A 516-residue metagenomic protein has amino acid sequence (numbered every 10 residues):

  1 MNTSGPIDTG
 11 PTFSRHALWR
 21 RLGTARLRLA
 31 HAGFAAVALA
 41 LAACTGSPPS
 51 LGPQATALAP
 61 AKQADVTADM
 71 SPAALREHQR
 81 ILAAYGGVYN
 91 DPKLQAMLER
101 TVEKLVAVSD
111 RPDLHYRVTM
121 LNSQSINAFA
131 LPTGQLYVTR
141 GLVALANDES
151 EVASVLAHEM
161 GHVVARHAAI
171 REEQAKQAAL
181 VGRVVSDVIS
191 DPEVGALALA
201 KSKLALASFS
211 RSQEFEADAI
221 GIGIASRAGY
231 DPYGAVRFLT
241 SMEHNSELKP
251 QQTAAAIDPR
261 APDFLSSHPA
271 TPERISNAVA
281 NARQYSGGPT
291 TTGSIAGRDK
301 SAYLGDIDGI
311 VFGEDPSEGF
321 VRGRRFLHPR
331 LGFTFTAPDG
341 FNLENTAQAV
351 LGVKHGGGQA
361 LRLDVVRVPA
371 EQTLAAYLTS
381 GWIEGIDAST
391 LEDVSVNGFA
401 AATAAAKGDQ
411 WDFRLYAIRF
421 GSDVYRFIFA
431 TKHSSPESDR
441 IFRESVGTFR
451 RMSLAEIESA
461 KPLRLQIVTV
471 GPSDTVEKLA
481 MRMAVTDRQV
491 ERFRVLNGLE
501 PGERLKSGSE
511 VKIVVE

Functional and structural regions predicted by a protein language model:
A40-A43: C-terminal motif of bacterial Sec signal peptides marking the signal peptidase cleavage site
T45-E193, K203-L206, I220-L239, E243-P259 (+5 more regions): Peri-catalytic and regulatory segments of divalent metal-dependent proteins
A153, L343, F427-R464: Surface-exposed amphipathic alpha-helical segments
D315-L343: N-terminal "mature-domain start" segment
T334-S380: Secretory pathway targeting signatures of secreted, lumenal, and periplasmic proteins
R362, T379-R426: Signature of long, low-cysteine stretches enriched in small and polar/charged residues
L454-D487, S509: Primarily a LysM-type cell-wall glycan-binding module
Q489-E516: Extracellular LysM carbohydrate-binding repeats and other cell-envelope/extracellular binding modules
